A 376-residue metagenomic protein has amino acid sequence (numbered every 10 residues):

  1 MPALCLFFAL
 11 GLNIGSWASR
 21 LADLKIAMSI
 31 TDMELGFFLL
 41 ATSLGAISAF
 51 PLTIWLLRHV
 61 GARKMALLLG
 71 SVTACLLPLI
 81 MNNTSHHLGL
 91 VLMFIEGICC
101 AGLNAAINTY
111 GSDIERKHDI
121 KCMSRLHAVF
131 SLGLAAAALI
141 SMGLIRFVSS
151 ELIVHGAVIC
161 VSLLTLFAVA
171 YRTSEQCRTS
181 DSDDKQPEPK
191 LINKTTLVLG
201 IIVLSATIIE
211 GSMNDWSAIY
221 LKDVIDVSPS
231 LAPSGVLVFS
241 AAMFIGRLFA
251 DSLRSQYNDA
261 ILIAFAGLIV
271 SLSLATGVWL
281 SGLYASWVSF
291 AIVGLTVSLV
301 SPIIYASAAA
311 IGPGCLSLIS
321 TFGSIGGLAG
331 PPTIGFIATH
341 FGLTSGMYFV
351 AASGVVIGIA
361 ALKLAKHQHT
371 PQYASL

Functional and structural regions predicted by a protein language model:
S19-M33, D215-L231: Short amphipathic helix-loop junctions that connect adjacent transmembrane helices in Major Facilitator Superfamily/SLC
A49-A62, I145, G246-N258, A338: Helix-to-loop junctions at the C-terminal end of transmembrane segments in multipass secondary transporters
A49-H87: Conserved MFS/SLC helix-loop-helix module at the cytosolic interface between two early adjacent transmembrane helices
K64-P78, I261-T276: Structural signature of the two symmetry-related core transmembrane helices
M81-L92, W279-S289: Helix-loop junctions at membrane interfaces in 12-TM secondary transporters
F94-A128: Cytoplasmic helix-loop-helix junction between adjacent transmembrane helices in 12-TM secondary transporters
I153-A170, M347-K363: Symmetry-related core transmembrane helices of the 12-TM Major Facilitator Superfamily/SLC fold
P313-L343, V350: A late C-terminal transmembrane helix in Major Facilitator Superfamily
